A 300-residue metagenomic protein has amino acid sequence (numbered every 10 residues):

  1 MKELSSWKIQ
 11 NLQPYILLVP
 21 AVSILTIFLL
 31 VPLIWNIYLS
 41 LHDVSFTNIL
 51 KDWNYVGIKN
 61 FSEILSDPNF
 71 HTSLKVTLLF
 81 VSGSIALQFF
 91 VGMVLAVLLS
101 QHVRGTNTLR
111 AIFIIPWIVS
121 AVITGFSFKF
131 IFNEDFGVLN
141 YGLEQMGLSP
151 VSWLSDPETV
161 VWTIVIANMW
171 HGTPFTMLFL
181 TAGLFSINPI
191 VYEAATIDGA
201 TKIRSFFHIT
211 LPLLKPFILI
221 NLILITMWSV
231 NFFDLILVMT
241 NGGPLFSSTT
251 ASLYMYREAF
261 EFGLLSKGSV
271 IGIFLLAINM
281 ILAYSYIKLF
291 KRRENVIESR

Functional and structural regions predicted by a protein language model:
M1-L4: N-terminal hydrophobic targeting signals that begin at the initiator methionine
S6-R300: A structural signal for multi-pass alpha-helical bundles of membrane permease subunits that mediate small-molecule
